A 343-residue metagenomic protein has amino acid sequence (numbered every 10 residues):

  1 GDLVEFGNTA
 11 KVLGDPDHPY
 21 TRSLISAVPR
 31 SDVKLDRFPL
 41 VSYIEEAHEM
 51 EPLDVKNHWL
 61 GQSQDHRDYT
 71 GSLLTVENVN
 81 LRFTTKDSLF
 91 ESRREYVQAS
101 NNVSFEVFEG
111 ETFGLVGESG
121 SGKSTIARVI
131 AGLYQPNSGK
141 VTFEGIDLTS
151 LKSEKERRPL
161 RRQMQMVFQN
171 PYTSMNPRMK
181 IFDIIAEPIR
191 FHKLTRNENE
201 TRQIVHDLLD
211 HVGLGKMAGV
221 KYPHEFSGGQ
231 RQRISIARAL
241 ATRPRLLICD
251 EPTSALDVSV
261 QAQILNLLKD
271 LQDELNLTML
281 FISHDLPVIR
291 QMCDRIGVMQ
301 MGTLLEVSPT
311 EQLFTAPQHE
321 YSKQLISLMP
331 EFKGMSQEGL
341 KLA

Functional and structural regions predicted by a protein language model:
T9-T75, K86-E91, T310-A343: Short catalytic/signature loops enriched in Gly
A131: Helix-to-loop junction immediately C-terminal to a conserved catalytic motif
G139-D147, L160: Conserved ABC transporter NBD signature motif
D147, N199-M217, I326-S327: Conserved ABC ATPase "signature" region
R243: Conserved catalytic motifs of ABC-family nucleotide-binding domains
I289-Q291: A short, surface-exposed alpha-helical micro-motif characterized by mixed small hydrophobic and charged/polar residues
